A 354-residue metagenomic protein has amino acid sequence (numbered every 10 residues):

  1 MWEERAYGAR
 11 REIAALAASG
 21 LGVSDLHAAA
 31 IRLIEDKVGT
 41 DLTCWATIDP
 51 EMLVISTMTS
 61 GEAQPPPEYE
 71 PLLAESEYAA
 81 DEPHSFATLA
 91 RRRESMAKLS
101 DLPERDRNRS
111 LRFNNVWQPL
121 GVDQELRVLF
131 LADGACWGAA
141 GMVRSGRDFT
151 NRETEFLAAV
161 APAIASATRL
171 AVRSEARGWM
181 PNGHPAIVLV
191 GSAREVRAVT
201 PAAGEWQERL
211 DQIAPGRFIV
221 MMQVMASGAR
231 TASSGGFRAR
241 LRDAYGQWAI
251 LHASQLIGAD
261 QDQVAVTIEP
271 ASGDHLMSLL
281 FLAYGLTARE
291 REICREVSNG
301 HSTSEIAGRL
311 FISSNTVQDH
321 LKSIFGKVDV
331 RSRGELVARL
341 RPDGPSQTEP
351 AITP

Functional and structural regions predicted by a protein language model:
W2-A158, P162, S166, L170: Regulatory input/activation interfaces that engage signals or partners
A161, G183-R242: PAS-family sensory domains
T168-G183: Short alpha-helical interdomain "coupling" segment at the junction between an upstream regulatory sensor module
V224-G273: PAS-family sensory/regulatory modules and their coupling/dimerization elements
S278-L286: Short amphipathic alpha-helical boundary/capping segments
T287, N299-E335, T353-P354: Recognition helix of helix-turn-helix DNA-binding domains
R289-I293: The N-cap/first-turn positions of alpha helices within or immediately adjacent to helix-turn-helix DNA-binding domains
R341-P354: …primarily DNA-binding HTH/wHTH and HhH modules…
